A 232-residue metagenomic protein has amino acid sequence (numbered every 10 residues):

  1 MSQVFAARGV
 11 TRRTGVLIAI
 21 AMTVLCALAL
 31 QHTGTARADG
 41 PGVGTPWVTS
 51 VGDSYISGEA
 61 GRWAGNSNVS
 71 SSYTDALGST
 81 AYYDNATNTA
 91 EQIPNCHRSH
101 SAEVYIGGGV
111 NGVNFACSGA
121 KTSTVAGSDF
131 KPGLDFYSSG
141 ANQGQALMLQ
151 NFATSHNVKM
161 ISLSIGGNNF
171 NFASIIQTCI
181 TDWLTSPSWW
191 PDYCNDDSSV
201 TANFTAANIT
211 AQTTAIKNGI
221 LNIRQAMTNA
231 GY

Functional and structural regions predicted by a protein language model:
S2-A38: Secretory targeting and sorting signals
F5, Q212-G219: Hydrophobic alpha-helical membrane-association signature
R37-S50, A141-I161, G219-Y232: Short amphipathic alpha-helices and their capping/turn segments at secondary-structure boundaries
P46-W63, N168-F170: Catalytic nucleophile-elbow at a beta strand-turn-alpha helix junction centered on a G-D-S/GDSL motif, marking
W63-S71: Short Gly/aromatic-enriched secondary-structure transition segments
S70-A215: Conserved SGNH/GDSL esterase-like catalytic core that processes O-acyl groups on lipids and polysaccharides
